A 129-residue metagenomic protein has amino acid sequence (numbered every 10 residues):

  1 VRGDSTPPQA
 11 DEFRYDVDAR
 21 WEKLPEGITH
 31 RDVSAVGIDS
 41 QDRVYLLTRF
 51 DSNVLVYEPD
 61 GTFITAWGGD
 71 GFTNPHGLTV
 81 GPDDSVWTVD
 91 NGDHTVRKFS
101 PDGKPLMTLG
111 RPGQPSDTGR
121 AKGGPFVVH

Functional and structural regions predicted by a protein language model:
R2-H129: Eukaryotic scaffold repeat domains enriched in small/polar residues
